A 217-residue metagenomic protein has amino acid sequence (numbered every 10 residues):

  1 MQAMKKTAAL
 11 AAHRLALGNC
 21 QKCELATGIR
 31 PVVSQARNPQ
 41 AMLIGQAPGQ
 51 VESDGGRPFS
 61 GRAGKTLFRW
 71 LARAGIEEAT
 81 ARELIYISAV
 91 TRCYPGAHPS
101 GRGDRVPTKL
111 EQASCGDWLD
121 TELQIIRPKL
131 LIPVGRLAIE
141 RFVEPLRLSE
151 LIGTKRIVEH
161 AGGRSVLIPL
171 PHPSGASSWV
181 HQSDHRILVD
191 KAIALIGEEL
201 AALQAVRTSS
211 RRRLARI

Functional and structural regions predicted by a protein language model:
Q2-K155, H160-L203: A polyanion-binding, active-site-adjacent surface
G175, V206-I217: Extended, histidine- and acidic-residue-enriched regions that form the cofactor-binding/catalytic faces
